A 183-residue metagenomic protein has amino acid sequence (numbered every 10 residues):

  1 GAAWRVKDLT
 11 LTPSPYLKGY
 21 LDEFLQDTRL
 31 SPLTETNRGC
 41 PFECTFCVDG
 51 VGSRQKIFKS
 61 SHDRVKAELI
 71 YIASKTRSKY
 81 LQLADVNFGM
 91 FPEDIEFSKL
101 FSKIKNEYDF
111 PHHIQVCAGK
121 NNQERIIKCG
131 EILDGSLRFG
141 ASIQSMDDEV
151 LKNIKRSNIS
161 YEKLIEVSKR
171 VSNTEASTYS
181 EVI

Functional and structural regions predicted by a protein language model:
G1-D8: Glycine-rich beta-alpha loop elements in corrinoid/cobalamin-binding modules across cobalamin-dependent enzymes
P13-T174: Radical SAM [4Fe-4S] cluster-binding motif and immediate context
